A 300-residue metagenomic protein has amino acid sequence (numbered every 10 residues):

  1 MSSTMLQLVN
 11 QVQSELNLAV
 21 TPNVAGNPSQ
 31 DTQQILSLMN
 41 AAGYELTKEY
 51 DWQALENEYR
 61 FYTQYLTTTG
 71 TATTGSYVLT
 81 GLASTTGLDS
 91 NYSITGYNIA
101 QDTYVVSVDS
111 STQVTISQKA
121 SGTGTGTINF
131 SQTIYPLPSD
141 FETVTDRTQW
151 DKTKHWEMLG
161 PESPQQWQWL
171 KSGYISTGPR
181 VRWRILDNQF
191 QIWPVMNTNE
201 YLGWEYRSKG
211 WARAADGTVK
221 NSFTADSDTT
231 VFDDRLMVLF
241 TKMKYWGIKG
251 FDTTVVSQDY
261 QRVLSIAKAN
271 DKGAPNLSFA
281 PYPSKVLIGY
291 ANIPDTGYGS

Functional and structural regions predicted by a protein language model:
M1-T73, T86-I99, V106, S111-A120 (+1 more regions): Glycine-enriched, solvent-exposed interface loops adjoining structured elements
S76-A83: Short alpha-helix capping/helix-loop boundary micro-motifs
